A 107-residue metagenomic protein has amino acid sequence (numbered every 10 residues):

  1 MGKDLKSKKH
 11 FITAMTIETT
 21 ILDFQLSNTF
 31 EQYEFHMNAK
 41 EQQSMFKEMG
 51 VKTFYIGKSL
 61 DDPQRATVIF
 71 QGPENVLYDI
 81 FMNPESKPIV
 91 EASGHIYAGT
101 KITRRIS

Functional and structural regions predicted by a protein language model:
M1-P84, A98-S107: Short S/T/G/P-rich N-terminal loop/turn motif that feeds into the first structured element of a domain
P88-G94: C-terminal structural segments of small proteins and small subunits
